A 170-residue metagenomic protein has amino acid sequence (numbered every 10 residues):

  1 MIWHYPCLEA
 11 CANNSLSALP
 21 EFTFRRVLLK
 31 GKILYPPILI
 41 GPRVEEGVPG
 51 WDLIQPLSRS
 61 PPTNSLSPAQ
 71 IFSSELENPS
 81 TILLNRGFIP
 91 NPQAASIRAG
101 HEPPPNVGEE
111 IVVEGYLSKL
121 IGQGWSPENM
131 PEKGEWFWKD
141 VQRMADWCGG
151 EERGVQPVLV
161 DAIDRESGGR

Functional and structural regions predicted by a protein language model:
M1-R170: Surface-exposed, charge/polar-rich loops and edge strands
